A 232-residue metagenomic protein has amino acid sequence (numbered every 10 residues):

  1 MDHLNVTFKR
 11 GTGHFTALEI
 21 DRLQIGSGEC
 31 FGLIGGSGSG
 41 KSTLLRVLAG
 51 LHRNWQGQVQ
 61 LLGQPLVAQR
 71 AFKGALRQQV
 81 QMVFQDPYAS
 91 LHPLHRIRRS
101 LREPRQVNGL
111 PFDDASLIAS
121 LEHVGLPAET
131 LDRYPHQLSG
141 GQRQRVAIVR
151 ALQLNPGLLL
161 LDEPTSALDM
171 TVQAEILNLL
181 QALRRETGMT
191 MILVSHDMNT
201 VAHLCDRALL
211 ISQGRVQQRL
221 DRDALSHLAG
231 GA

Functional and structural regions predicted by a protein language model:
I34-G36: The feature captures the beta-strand-to-loop junction immediately N-terminal to the Walker
A49: Helix-to-loop junction immediately C-terminal to a conserved catalytic motif
P65-Q81, H95, R99, V107 (+1 more regions): ABC ATPase NBD coupling module
D114-E129: Conserved ABC ATPase "signature" region
Y134-L138, Q142: Conserved ABC ATPase signature
V201-H203: A short, surface-exposed alpha-helical micro-motif characterized by mixed small hydrophobic and charged/polar residues
